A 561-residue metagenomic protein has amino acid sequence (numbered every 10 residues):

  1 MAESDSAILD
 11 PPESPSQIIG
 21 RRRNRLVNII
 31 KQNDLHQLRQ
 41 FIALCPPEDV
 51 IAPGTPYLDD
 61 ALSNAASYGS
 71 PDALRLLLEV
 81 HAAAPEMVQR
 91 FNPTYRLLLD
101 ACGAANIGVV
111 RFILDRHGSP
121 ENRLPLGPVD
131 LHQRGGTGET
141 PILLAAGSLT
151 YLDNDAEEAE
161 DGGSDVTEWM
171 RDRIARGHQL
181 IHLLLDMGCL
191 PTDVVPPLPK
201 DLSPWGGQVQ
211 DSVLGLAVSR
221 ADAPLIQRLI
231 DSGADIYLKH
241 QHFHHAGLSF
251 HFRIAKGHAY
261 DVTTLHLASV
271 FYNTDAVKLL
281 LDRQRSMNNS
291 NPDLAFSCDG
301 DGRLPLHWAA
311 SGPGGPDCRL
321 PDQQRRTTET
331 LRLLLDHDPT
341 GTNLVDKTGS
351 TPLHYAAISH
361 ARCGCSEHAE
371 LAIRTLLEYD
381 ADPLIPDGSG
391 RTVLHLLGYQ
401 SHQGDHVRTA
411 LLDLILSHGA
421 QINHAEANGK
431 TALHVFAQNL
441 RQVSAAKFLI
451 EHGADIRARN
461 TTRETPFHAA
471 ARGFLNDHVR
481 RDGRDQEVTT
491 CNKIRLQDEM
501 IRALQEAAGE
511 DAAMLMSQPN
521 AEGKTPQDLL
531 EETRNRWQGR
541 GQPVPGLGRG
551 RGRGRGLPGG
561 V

Functional and structural regions predicted by a protein language model:
A2-R21, R25, Y379, H418 (+3 more regions): Ankyrin-repeat-protein effector appendages
D5-N64, A73: N-terminal segments that cap or nucleate solenoid repeat domains
I19-L26, A52-N64, V88-D100, P125-Y151 (+9 more regions): Ankyrin-repeat boundary/"N-cap" motif
N33, G69, A105, L149 (+11 more regions): Ankyrin-repeat intra-repeat helix-capping/turn positions
Q37, D72-A73, G108-V109, R176 (+8 more regions): Conserved ankyrin/ankyrin-like repeat signature
I42-D49, R75-P85, F112-D130, H182-P191 (+7 more regions): Ankyrin repeat domain, specifically the short helix-to-loop turn at the C-terminus of the second helix of each repeat
G138-P141, D165-V166, D172-L184, G206-V213 (+4 more regions): Extended HEAT/HEAT-like alpha-solenoid repeat tracts in very large eukaryotic scaffold/adaptor proteins
A361, E370, D382-R463: Eukaryotic tandem repeat interaction scaffolds
